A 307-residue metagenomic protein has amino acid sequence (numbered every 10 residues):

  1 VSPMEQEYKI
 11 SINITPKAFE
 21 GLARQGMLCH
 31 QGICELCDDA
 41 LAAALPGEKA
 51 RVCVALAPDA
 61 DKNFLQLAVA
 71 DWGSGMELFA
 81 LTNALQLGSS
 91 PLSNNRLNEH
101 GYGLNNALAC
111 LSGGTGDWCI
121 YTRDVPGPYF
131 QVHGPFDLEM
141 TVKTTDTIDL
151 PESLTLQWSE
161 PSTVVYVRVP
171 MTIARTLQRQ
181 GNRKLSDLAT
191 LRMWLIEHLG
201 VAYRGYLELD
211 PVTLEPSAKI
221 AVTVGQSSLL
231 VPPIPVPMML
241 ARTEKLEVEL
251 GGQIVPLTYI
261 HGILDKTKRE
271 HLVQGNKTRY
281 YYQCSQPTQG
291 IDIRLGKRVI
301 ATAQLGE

Functional and structural regions predicted by a protein language model:
V1-P58, K62, F79-L85: Bergerat-fold GHKL ATPase/HATPase_c domain
V54, V125-L138, V255-G262, K277-R279: Broad, structure-driven detector of short, well-ordered beta-strand segments within folded domains
D71: Acidic ATP/Mg2+-coordinating residue in the GHKL
S74-G75: Glycine-rich G1-box
N83-R96: Bergerat-fold ATP-binding/catalytic subdomain of histidine kinases
N94-Q226: GHKL-type ATPase core
E197, P211-E307: GHKL/Bergerat-fold ATPase module in large chromosome/replication-associated machines
